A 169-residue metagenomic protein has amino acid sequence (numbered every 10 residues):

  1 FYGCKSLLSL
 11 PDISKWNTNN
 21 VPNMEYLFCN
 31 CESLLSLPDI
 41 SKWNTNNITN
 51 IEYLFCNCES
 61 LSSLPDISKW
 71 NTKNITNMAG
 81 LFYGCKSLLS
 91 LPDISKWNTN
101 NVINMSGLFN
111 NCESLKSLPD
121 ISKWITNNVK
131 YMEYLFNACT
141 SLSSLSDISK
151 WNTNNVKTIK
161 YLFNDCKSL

Functional and structural regions predicted by a protein language model:
F1-L169: Negatively charged
